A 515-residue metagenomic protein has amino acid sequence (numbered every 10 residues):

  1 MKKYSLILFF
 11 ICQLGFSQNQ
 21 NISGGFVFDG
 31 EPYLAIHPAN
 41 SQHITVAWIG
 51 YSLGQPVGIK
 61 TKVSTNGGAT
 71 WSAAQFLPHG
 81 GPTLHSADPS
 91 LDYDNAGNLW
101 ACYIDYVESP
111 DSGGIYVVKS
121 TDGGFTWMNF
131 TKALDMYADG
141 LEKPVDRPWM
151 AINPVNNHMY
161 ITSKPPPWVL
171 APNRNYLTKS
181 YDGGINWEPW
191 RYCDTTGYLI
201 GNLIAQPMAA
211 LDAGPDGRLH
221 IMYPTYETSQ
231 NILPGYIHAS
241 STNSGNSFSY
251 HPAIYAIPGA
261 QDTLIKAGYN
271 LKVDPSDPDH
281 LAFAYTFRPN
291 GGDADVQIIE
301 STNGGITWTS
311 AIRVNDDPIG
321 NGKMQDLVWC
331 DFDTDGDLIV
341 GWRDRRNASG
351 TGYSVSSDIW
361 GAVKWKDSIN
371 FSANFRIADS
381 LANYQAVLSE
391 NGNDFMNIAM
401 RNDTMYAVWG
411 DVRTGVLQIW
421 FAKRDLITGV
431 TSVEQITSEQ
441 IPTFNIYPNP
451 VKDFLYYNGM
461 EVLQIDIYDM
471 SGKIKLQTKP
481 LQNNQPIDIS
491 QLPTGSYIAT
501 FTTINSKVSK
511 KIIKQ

Functional and structural regions predicted by a protein language model:
M1-N19, V430-V433, K473, F501: Bacterial Sec-dependent N-terminal signal peptides
K2-K3, K119, K179, K510-K514: A general lysine-centric signal
I11, T307, F454-Y456: Local alpha-helix boundary/kink/capping signal
C12-Q13, A47, G459: Alpha-helical transmembrane segments and their juxtamembrane interfaces
Q18-V430: Extracellular, repeat-based ectodomains that mediate carbohydrate processing or recognition
D425-I441: Low-complexity, Pro/Thr/Ser/Gly/Ala-rich linker/spacer regions in secreted, extracellular modular proteins
I436-Q515: C-terminal outer-membrane/trafficking sorting elements
